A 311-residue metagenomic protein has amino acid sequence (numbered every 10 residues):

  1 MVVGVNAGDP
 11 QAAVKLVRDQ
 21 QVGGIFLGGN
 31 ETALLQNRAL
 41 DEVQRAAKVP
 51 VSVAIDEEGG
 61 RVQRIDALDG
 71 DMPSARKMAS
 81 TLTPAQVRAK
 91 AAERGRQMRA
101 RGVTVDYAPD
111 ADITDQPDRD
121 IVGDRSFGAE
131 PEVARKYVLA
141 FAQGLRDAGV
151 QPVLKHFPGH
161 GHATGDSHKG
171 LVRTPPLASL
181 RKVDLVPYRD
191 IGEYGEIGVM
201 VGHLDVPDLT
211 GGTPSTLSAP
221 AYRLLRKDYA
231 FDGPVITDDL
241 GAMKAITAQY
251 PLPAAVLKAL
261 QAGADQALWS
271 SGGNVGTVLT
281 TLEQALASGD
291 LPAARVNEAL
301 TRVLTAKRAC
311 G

Functional and structural regions predicted by a protein language model:
M1-I55, G60-R64: N-terminal hydrophobic targeting/anchoring segments and the immediately downstream early-domain regions of hydrolases
M1-V5, G23-L27, V51-E57, V105-P109 (+5 more regions): Hydrophobic faces of well-ordered beta-strands that scaffold small-molecule active sites in alpha/beta enzyme cores
N6-P10, E31-L34, E57-V62, V105 (+5 more regions): Solvent-exposed loop/turn segments at secondary-structure junctions within structured extracellular/periplasmic domains
N6-R18, Q86-Q97, R181-Y188, P251-K258: Short, acidic/polar
A33-L35, S80-E93, E132-K136: Glycine-rich anion/phosphate-binding loops
Q36-E42, R135-L291: Second-shell residues forming the walls of enzyme active-site clefts
Q44-G70, K90-I113, A134-P158: Glycine-rich, aromatic-flanked loop segments that form ligand/cofactor-binding clefts across common enzyme folds
Q284, S288-G311: Mid-to-C-terminal alpha-helical segments outside catalytic/metal-binding sites
